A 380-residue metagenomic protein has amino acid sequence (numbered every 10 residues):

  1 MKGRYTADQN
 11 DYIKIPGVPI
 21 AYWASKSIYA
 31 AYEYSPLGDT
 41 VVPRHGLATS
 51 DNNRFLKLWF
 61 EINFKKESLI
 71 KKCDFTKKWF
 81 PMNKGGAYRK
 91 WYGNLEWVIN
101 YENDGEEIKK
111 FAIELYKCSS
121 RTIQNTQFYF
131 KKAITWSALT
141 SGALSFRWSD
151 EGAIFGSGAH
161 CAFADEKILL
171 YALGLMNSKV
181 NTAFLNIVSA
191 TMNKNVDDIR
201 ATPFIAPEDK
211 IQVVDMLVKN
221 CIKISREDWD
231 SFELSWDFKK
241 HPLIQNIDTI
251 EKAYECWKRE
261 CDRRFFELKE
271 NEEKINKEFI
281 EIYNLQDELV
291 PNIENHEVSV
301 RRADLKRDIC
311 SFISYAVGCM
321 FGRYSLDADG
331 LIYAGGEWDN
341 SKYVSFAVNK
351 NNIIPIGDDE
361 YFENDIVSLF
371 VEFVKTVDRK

Functional and structural regions predicted by a protein language model:
M1-G142, D209, K223, K258 (+4 more regions): C-terminal substrate-recognition regions of SAM-dependent nucleic acid methyltransferases
G17-A24, Y32-L37, P203-K380: Non-catalytic DNA-recognition/assembly elements of restriction-modification systems
E61, G85-Y88, D104-E106, L139-S141 (+11 more regions): An acidic- and aromatic-residue-enriched active-site/binding cleft used to recognize and process polar
K77-F80, A133, L169-G174, K277 (+1 more regions): Non-catalytic, well-ordered alpha-helical scaffold segments
K78, Y116-T122, Y129-K131, G152-E166 (+4 more regions): Glycine- and acidic
G93-L95, R147, L185-I187, E227 (+1 more regions): Short, solvent-exposed loop/turn and secondary-structure capping segments
I99-K109, A153-I154, T191, S231-K239 (+1 more regions): Active/binding-pocket-proximal capping segment
S137-A201, D209-I224: Basic, amphipathic alpha-helical recognition segments used for DNA target recognition
